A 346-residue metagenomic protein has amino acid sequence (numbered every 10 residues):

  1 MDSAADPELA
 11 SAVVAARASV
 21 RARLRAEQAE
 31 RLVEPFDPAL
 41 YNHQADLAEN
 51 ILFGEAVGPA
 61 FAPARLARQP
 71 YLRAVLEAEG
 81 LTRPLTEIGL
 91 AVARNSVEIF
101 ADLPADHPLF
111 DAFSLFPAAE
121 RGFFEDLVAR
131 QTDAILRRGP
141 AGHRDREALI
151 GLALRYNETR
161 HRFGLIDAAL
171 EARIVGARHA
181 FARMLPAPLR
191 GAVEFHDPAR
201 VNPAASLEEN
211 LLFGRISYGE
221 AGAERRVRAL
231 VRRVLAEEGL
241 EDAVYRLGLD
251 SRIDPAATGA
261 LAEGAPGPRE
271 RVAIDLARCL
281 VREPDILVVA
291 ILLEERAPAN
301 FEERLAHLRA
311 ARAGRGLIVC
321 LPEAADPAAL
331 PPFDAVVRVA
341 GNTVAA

Functional and structural regions predicted by a protein language model:
M1-N50, E55-Q69, R83-N210, G214-R232 (+2 more regions): ABC-fold ATPase nucleotide-binding domain signature/coupling loops
R68-L72, V227-V231, A299-A310: Well-ordered, non-membrane alpha-helical segments in soluble/globular domains
Y71-R83: Long, internal scaffold/assembly segments composed of regular secondary structure
E283-D285, P298-P331: Conserved catalytic loops of ABC-family nucleotide-binding domains
V289-L293, C320-A324, A340: Structural motif
A328-A346: Conserved beta-strand-loop-alpha-helix hinge in the C-terminal portion of ABC ATPase nucleotide-binding domains
